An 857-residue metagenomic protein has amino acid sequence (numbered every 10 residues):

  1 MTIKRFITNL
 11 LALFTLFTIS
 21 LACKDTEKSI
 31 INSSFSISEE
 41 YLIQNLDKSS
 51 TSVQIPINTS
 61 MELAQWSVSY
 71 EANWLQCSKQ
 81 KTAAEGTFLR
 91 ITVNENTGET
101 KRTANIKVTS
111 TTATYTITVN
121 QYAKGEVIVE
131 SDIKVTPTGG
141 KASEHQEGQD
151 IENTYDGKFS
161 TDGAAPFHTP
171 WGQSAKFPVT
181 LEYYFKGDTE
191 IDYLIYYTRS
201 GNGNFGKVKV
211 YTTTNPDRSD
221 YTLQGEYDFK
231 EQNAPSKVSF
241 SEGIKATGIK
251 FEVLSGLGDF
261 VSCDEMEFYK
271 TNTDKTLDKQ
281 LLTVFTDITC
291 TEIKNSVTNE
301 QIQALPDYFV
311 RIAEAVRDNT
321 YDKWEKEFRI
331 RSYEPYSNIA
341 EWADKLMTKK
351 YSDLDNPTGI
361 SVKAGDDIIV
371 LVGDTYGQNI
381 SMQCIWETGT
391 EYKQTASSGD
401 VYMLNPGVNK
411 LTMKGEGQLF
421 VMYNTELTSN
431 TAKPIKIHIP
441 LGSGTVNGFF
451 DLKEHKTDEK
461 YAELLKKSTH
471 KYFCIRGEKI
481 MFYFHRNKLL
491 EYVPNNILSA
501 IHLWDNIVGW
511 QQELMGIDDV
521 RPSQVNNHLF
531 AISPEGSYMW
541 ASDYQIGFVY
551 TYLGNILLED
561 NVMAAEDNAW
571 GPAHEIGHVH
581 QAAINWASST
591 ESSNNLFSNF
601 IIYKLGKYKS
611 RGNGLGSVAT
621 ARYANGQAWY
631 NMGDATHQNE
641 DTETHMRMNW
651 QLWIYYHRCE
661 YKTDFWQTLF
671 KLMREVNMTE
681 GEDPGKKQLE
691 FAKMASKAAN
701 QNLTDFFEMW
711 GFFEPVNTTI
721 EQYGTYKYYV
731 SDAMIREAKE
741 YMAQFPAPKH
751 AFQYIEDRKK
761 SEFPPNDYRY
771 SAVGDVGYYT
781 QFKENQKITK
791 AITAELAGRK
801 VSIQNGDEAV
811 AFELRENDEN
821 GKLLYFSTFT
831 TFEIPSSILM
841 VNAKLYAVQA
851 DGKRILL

Functional and structural regions predicted by a protein language model:
I3-R5, L13-I43, T111-K134, T273-K279: Bacterial Sec-dependent N-terminal signal peptides
I30, I57-R90: Surface-exposed binding patches on compact interaction domains or structured appendages
K124-K186, Y197-N204, Y269-Q280: Disordered, acidic Ser/Thr/Pro-rich linker "stalks" and the adjacent N-terminal cap of the next globular domain
F177-P178, S200-K275: Trp- and acidic/polar-enriched beta-sheet ligand-binding modules for extracellular glycan and matrix recognition
T276, I288-D322, K686-Y825, A843-Y846: Beta/coil-rich, acidic/histidine-enriched accessory regions frequently appended to metallopeptidases
V284-G448, K790, G798-L857: Beta-strand-enriched, solvent-exposed domains that form extended recognition/catalytic surfaces
Y461-H657, T663-L672, F691: Catalytic cores of extracellular degradative/oxidative enzymes
R622-E737: Active-site-proximal alpha-helical
